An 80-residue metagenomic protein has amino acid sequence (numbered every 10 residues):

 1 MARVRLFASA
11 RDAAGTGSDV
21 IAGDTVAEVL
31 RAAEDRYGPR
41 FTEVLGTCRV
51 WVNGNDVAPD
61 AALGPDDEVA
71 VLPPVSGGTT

Functional and structural regions predicted by a protein language model:
M1-T80: Ubiquitin-like/PB1-type beta-grasp interaction modules and other compact soluble beta-rich domains
